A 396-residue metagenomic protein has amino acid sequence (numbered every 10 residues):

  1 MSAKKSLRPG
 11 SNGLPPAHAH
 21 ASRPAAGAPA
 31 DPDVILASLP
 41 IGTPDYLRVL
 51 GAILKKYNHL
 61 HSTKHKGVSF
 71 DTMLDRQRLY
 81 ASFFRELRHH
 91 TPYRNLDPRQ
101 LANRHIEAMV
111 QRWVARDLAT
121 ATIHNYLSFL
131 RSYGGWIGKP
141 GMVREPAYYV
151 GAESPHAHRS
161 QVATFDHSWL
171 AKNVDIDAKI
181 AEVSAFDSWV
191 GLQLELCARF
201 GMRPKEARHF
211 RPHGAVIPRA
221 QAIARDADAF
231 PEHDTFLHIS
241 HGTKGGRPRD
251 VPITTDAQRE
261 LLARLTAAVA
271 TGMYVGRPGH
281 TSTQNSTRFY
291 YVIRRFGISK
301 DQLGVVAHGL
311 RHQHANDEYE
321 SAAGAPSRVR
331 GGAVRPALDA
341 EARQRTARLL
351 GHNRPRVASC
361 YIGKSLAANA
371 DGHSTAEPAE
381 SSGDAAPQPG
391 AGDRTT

Functional and structural regions predicted by a protein language model:
M1-A81, R85: Basic/aromatic DNA-contact patch characteristic of tyrosine site-specific recombinases
S2-G10, A368-T396: C-terminal secondary-structure termini that scaffold catalytic or DNA-interacting sites
N58-Q161: N-terminal core-binding DNA-recognition domain of tyrosine recombinases/integrases
H156-A178, G245-D256: DNA breakage-rejoining catalytic core of tyrosine-based enzymes
V174-P204, A340: Basic, Lys/Arg- and aromatic-enriched nucleic-acid-binding interface segment
H209-E260: Conserved tyrosine-mediated DNA breakage-rejoining catalytic core shared by Y-recombinases
P252-S321: Active-site/catalytic core of tyrosine-dependent DNA strand-transfer enzymes
Y290-R348, H352-P355, A367, H373-A376: Short, basic (Lys/Arg/His-rich) helix/loop patches that form interaction surfaces in the mid-to-C-terminal regions
